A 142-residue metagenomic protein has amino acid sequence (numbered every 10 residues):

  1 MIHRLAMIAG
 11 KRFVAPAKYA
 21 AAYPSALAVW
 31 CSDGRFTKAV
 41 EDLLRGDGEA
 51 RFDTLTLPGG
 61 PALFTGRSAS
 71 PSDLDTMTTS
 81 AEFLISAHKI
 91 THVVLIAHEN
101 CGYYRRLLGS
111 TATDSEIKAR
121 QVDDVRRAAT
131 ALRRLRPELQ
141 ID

Functional and structural regions predicted by a protein language model:
M1-A26, C31-V40, P58-M77, F83-H92 (+1 more regions): Divalent-metal-activated hydrolytic enzyme cores
E41-G48: Short Gly/aromatic-enriched secondary-structure transition segments
E49, D53-P61: A glycine-rich, hydrophobic loop/mini-helix early in the fold
A97-C101: Active-site cofactor/cluster-binding pocket
